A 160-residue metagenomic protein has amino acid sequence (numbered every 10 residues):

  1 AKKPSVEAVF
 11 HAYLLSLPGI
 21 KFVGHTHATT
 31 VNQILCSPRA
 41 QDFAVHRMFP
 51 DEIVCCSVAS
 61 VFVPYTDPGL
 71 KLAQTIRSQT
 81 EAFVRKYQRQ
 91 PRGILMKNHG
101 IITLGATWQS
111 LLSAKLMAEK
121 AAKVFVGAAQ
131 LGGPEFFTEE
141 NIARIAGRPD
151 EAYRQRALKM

Functional and structural regions predicted by a protein language model:
A1-M160: Glycine-rich flexible loops
